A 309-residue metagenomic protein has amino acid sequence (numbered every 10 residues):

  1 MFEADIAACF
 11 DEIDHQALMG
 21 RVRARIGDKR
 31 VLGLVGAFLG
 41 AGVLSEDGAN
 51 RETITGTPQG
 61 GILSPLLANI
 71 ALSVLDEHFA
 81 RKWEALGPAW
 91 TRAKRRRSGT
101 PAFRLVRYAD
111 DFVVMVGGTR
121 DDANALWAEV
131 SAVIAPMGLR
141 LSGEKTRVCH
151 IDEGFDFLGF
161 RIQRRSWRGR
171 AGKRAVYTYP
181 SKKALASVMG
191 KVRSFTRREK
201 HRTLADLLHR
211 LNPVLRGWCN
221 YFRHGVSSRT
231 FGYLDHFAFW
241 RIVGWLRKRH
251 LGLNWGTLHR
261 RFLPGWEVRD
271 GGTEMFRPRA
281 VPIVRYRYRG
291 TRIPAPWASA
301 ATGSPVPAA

Functional and structural regions predicted by a protein language model:
M1, D14-A17, D47-I54, Y108-A109 (+4 more regions): Short acidic (Asp/Glu) and glycine-rich catalytic loops that position anionic groups and cofactors
M1-G154: Conserved polymerase palm-domain catalytic core
L39, L44, F103, R202-Y221 (+1 more regions): Core structural elements
G40, A49, M137-T203: A conserved non-catalytic segment of reverse transcriptases and RNA-directed RNA polymerases corresponding to the late
R51-Q59, Y177, R193-L207, W218-T230 (+1 more regions): Short, solvent-exposed helix-loop connector elements
R92-R95, T146-G154, R210-V214, F231-F239 (+1 more regions): A glycine-rich phosphate-binding loop feature that marks nucleotide/adenosyl-phosphate handling sites
G225-K248: Short secondary-structure subsegments characteristic of cysteine-rich extracellular domains
R241, R249-A309: Extended C-terminal regions of large enzymes
